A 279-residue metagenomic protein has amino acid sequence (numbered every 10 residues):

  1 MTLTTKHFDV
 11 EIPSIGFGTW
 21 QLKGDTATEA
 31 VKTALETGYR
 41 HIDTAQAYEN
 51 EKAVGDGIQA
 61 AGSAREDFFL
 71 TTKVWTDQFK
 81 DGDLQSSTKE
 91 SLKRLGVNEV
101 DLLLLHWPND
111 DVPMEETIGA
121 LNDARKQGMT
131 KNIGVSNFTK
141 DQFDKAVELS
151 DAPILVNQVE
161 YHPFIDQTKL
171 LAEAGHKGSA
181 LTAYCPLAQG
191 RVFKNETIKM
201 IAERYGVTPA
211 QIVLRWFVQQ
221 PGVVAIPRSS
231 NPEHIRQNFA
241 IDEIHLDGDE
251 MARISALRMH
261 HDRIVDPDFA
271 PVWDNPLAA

Functional and structural regions predicted by a protein language model:
M1-F68, L277-A279: N-terminal binding-site loop/beta-alpha segment at the start of enzyme catalytic domains that lines or forms
M1-T5, K52-Q59, S87-E90, K140-F143 (+1 more regions): Alpha-helical scaffolding within the catalytic cores of extracellular/periplasmic polymer-degrading hydrolases
K23-D25, A45-A53, D77-G82, D110-P113 (+2 more regions): Acidic-and-aromatic substrate-binding clefts and catalytic sites of carbohydrate-active enzymes
K23-L35, K80-L95, E116, F143-D144 (+1 more regions): Short, acidic/polar
H41, E99-L102, N132, V156: Residues at the N-termini of beta-strands
R65-F79, E99-P108, N137, Y161: A short, structured active-site edge motif that brings together acidic residues
L84-L104, D123-Q127, L149: CE4/NodB-like, metal-dependent polysaccharide N-deacetylase domain that modifies extracellular/periplasmic N-acetylated
P108-A279: Beta/alpha (TIM)-barrel catalytic core signal, keyed to glycine-rich beta->alpha loops juxtaposed to Asp/Glu that bind
